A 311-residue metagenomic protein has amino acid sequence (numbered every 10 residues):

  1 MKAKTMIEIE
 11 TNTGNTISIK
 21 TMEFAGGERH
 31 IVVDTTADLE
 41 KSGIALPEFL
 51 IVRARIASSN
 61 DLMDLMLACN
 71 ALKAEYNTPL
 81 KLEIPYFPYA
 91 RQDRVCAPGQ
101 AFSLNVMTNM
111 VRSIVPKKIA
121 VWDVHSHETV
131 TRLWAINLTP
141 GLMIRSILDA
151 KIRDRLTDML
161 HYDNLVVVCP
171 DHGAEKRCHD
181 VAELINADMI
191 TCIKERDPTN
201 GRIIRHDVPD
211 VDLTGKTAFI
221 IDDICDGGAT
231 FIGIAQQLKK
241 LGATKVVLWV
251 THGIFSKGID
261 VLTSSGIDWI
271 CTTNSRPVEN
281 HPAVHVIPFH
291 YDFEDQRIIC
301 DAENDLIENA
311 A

Functional and structural regions predicted by a protein language model:
M1-A311: PRPP-associated nucleotide enzymes
